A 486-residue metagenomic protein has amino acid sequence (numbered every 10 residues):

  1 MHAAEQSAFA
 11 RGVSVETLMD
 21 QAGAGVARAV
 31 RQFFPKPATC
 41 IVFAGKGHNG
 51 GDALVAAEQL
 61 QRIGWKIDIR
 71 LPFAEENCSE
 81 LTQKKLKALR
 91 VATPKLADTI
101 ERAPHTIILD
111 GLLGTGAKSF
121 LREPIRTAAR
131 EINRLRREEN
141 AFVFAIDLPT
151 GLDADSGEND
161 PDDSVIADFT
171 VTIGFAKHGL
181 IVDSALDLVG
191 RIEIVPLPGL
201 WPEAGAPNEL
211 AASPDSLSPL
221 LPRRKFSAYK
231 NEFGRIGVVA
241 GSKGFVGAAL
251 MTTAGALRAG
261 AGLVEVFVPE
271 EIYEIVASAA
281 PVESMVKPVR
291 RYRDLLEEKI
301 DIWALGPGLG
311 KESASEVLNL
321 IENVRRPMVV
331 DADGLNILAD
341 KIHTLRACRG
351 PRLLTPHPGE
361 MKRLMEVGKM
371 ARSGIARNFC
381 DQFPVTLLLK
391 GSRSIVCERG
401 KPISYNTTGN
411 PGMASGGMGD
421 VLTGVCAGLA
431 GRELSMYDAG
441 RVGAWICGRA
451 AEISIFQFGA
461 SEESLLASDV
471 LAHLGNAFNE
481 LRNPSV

Functional and structural regions predicted by a protein language model:
M1-P72, S79, F169, L180-V329 (+3 more regions): Small-residue (G/A/S/T)-rich helix-start motifs and N-terminal tracts that mark the onset
A27-L112, F120-I146, V324, A371: Nucleotide and nucleotide-moiety/phosphate-recognizing core
E75, G114-S119, D153, S242-F245 (+1 more regions): Short strand->helix junction
H105-I107, L112-A211: Internal gly/pro-rich beta-alpha loop/helix module that stabilizes soluble enzyme cofactors or their anionic handles
A145, V330-A332: Short beta-strand elements of ligand-binding domains
